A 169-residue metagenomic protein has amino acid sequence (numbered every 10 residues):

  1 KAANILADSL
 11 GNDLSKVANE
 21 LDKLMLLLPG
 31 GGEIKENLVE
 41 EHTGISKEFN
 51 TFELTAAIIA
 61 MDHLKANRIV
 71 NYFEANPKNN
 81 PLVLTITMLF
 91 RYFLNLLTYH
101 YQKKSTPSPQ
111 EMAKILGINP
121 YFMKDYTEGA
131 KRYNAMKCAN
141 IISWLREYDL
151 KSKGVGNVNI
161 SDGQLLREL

Functional and structural regions predicted by a protein language model:
K1-T55, A60, N76, D149-L165: Non-catalytic interfacial helical region
H63-L169: Helix-rich C-terminal "collar"/helical-bundle subdomain used as an assembly and partner-interaction module in RFC-like
